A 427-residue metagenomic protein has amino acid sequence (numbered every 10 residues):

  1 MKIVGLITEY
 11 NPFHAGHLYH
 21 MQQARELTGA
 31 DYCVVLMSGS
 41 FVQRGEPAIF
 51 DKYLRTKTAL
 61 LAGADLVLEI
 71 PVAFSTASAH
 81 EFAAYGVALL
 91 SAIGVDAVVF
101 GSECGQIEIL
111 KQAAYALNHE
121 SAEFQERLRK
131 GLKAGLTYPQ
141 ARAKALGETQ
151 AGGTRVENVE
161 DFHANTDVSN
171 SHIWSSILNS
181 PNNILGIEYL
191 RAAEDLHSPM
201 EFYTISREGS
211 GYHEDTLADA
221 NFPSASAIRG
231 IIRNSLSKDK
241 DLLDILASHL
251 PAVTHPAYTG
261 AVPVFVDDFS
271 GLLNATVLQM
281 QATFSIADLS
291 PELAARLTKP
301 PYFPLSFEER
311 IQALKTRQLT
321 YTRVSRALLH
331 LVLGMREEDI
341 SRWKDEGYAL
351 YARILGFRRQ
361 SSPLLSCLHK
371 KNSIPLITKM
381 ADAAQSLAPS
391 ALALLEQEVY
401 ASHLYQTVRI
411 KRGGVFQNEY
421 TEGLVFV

Functional and structural regions predicted by a protein language model:
M1-R55: N-terminal catalytic cores of NTP/NDP-binding nucleotidyl/phosphoryl-transfer enzymes
T8, V42-Q43, A59, A73-F74 (+1 more regions): Short, contiguous strand/loop micro-motifs
R25-E26, L60, V87-S91: Non-catalytic positions within long, well-ordered alpha-helices that form the structural scaffold/packing of enzyme
T28, G63, E194-H197: A broad structural signal for alpha-helix termini and local helix breaks/kinks
D31, D65, D96: Receiver (REC) domain switch/active-site residues of two-component response regulators
L54-T58, Y189: Short, solvent-exposed amphipathic alpha-helices that sit in or adjacent to ligand/effector-binding or catalytic
K57-P71: A glycine-rich helix N-cap at a beta->alpha junction
E69-V427: Active-site cores that bind ATP or allylic diphosphates and position pyrophosphate for catalysis
